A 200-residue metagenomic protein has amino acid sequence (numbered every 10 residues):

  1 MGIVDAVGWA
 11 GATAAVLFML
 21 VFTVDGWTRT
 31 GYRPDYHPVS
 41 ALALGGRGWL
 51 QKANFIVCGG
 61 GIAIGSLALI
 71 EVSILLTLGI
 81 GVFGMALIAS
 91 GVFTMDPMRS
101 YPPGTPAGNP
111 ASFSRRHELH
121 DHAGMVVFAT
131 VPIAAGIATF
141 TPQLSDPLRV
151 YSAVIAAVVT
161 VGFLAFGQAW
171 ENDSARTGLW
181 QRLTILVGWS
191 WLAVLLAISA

Functional and structural regions predicted by a protein language model:
G2-P38, L42-A200: Hydrophobic, aromatic-enriched alpha-helical segments typical of multi-pass transmembrane helices
